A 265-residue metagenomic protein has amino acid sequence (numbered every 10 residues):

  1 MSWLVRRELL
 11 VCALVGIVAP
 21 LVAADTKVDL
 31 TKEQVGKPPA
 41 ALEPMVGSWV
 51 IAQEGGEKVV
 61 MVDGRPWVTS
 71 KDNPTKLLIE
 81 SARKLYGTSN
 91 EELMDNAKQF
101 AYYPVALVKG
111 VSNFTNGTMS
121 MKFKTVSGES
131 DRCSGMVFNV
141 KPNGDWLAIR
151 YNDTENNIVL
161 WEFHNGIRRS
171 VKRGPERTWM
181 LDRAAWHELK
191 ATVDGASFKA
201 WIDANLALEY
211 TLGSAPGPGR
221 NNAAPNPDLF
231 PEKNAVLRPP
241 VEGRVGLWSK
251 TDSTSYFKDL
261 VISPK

Functional and structural regions predicted by a protein language model:
E8-P20: Bacterial N-terminal signal peptides
A23-S48, V62-P74: Extracellular carbohydrate-recognition regions
L30, M119-M121, D182-I202: Short tryptophan-centered beta-strand motifs in secreted/extracellular beta-sheet-rich domains of glycan-recognition
G64-H164: Secretory/extracellular carbohydrate-interaction modules and structurally similar beta-sandwich "look-alikes"
P104-S112, G174-L181, N234, L247: Beta-strand-rich interaction surfaces with strong enrichment in secreted/lumenal proteins
N165-K190: Short, aromatic/His-centered strand-loop micro-motif at the edge of beta-sheets
W201-E242: Short, solvent-exposed beta-strand-to-loop segments that form ligand-recognition rims of beta-rich domains
S249-D259: Extracellular carbohydrate recognition
